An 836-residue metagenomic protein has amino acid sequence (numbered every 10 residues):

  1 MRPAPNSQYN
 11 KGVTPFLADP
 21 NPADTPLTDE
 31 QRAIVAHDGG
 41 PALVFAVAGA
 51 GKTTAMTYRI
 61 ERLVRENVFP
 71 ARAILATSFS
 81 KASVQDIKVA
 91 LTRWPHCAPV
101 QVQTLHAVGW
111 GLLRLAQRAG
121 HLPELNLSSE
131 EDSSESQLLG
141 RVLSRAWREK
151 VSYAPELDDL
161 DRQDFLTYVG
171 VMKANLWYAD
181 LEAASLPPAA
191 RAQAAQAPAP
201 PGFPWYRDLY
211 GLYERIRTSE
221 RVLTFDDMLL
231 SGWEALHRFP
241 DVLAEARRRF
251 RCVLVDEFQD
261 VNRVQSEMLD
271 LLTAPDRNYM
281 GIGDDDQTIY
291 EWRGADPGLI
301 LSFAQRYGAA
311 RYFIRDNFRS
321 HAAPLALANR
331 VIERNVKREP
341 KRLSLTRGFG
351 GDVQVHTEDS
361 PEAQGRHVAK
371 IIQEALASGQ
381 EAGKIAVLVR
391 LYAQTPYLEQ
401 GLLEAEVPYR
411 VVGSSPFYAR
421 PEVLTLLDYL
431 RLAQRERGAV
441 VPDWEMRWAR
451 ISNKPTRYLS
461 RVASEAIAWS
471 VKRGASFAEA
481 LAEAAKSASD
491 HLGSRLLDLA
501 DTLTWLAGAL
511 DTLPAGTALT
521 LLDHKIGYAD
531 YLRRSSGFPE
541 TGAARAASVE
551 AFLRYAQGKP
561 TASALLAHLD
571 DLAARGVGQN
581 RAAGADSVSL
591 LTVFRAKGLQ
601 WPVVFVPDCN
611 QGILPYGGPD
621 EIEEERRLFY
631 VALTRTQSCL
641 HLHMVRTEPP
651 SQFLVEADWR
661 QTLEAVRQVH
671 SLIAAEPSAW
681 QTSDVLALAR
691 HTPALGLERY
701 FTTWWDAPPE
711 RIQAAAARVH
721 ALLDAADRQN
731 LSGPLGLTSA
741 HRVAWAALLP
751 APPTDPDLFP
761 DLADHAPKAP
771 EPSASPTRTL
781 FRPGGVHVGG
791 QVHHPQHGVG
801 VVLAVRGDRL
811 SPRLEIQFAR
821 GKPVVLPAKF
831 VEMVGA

Functional and structural regions predicted by a protein language model:
R2-L122, A244, A326-N329, T634: P-loop NTPase Walker
A4, F203, G438-W444, P455 (+3 more regions): Accessory C-terminal helicase-associated subdomains
F16-A36, G40-A48, S83, Q101 (+3 more regions): Conserved helicase NTPase motor core
L43-V44, A48-M56, I60, G308-A310 (+2 more regions): Helicase P-loop NTPase motor core
P99, A119-D208, E214-E220, F250 (+3 more regions): ATP-hydrolysis module of ASCE/P-loop NTPase motor domains, specifically the Walker B Asp-Glu catalytic pair
Q101-L112, L254-E257, I282, L391 (+4 more regions): Conserved helicase core region in the C-terminal RecA-like lobe
V108, R306, G348-G351, G379-T512: ATPase/helicase motor core of nucleic-acid motors
C609-R820, G835: C-terminal accessory regions
